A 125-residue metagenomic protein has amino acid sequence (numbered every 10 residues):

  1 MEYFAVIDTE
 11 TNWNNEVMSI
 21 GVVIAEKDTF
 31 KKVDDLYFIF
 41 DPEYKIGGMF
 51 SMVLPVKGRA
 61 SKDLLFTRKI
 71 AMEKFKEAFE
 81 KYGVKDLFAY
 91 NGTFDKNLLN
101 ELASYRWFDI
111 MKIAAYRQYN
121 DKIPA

Functional and structural regions predicted by a protein language model:
E2-N100: Conserved non-catalytic scaffold segment of RNase H-like nuclease domains
L102-R106: Short, structured coil segments at secondary-structure junctions
F108-A125: Short alpha-helix plus adjacent loop in nuclease-associated cores
